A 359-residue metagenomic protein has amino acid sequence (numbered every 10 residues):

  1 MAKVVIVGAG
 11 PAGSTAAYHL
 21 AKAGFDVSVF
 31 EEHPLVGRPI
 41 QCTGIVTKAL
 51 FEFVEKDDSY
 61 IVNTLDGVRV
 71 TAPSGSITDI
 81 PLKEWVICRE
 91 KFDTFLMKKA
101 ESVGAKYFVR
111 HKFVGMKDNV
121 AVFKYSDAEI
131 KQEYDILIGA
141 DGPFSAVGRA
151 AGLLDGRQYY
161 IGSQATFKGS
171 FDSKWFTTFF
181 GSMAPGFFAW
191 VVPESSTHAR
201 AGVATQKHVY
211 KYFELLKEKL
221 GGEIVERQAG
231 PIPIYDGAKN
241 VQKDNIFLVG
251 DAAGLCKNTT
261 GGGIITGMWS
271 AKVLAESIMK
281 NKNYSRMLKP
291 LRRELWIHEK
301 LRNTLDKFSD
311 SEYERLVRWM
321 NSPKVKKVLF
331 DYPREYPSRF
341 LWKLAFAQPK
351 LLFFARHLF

Functional and structural regions predicted by a protein language model:
M1-A12: Beta1/beta-strand and adjacent pyrophosphate-binding region of the FAD-binding site in flavoprotein oxidoreductases
V4-I6, V27, I246: Conserved hydrophobic helix-helix packing surfaces used for dimerization/oligomerization
A9, A21-I40: Glycine-rich FAD pyrophosphate-binding loop
A9, K99-V225, A238, G254: Predominantly flavin-linked oxidoreductase catalytic cores and closely associated redox partners
A12, L35, F144: Conserved Rossmann-like nucleotide-cofactor binding loop
V46-K99: A conserved beta-strand/loop capping segment in the N-terminal third of enzymes that catalyze redox or closely related
F113, K207-S285: FAD/FMN-dependent oxidoreductases across multiple families
E276-F359: C-terminal helical "tail/cap" subdomain of flavin- and related membrane-associated enzymes
